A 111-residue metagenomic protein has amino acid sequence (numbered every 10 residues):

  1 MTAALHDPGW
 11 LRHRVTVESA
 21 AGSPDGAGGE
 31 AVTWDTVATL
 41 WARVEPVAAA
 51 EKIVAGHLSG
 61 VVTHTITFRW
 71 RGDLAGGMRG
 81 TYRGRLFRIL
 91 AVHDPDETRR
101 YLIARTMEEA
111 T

Functional and structural regions predicted by a protein language model:
M1-G9, H13-S19: Polar/acidic, low-complexity leader/linker segments enriched in S/T/G and N/D
A3, P8, S23-P24, G29-T111: Short, conserved turn/kink motifs that form compact alpha/beta structural patches or helix kinks used as
